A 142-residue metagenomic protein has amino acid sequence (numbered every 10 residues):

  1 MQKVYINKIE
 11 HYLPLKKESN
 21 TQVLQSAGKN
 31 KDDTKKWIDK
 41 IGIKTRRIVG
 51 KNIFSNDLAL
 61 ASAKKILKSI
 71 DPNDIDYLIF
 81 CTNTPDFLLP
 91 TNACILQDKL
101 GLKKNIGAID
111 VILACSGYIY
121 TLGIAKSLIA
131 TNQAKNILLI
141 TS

Functional and structural regions predicted by a protein language model:
M1-D76, L100: Conserved "HGTGT" condensation-loop signature of ketosynthase/thiolase-family condensing enzymes that catalyze
K3, N136-I137: Beta-sheet entry/capping signal
Y5, I79, D110: Conserved beta-strand segments that form the floor/walls of ligand-binding pockets within enzyme and binding domains
T34-K40, K44-N56, N83-N136: Conserved catalytic cysteine-centered active-site region of acyl-thioester-dependent Claisen-condensing enzymes
Y77-N83: Short glycine-rich or small-residue beta-strand-to-loop segments that form or flank ligand, phosphate, metal/Fe-S
T141-S142: Acyl-CoA/ACP chain-elongation machinery
